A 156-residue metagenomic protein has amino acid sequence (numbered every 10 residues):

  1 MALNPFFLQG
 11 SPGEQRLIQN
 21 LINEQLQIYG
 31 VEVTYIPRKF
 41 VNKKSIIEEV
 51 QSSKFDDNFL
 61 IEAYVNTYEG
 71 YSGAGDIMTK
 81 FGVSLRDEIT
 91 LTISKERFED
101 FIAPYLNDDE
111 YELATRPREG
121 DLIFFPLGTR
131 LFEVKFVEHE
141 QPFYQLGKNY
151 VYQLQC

Functional and structural regions predicted by a protein language model:
M1-G70, G75: Active-site-proximal polar cores
D76-M78, E119-D121, E140: Eukaryotic intrinsically disordered and solvent-exposed regulatory patches
T79-L106: Short, basic/aromatic beta-hairpin or loop at an interaction surface
D87-I89, E119-D121, G128-R130, Y150-Y152: Core residues of folded domains in eukaryotic genome-function proteins
T90, E138-C156: Short, solvent-exposed secondary-structure boundary/capping segments
E110-Y111: Short, solvent-exposed loop/turn positions at domain surfaces that link secondary-structure elements or cap domain
A114-P117: Short, well-ordered loop/turn sites that connect or cap secondary structure elements
L122-Q145: Short beta-strand and beta-hairpin "edge-sheet" elements
